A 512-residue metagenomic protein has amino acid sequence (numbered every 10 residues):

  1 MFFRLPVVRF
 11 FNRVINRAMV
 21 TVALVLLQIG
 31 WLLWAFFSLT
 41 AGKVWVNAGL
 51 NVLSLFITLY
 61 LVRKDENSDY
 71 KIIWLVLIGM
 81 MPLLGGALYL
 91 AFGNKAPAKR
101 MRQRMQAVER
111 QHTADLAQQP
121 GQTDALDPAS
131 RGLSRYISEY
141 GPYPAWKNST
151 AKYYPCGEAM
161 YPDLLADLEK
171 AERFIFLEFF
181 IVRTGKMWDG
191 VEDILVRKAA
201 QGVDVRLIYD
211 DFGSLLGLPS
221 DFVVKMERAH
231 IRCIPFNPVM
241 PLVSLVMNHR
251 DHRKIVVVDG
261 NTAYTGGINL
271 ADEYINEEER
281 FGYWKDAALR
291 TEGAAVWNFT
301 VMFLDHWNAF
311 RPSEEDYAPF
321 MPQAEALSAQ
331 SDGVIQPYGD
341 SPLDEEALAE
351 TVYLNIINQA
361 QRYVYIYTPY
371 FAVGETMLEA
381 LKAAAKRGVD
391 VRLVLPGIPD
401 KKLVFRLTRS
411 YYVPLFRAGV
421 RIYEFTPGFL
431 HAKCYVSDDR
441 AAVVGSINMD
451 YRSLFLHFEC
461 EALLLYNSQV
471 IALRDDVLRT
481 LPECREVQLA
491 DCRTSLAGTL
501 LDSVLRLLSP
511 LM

Functional and structural regions predicted by a protein language model:
M1-T351, N355, Q359, A383 (+7 more regions): N-terminal localization/anchoring segments of enzymes in phospholipid and broader phosphate metabolism
F180, Y370, V404: Glycine- and other small-residue-rich loops at beta-strand/loop junctions that grip anionic moieties
Y363: Phosphate-/nucleic-acid-contacting segments
Y370-R392, P396, K401: Helical hairpin unit composed of two closely spaced alpha helices linked by a short loop
E379, F405-R409: Short glycine/threonine-rich loop-to-helix capping motif typified by GTGT followed within a few residues by an Asp-Pro
I422-T426: Active-site donor-binding acidic/aromatic loop of nucleotide-activated sugar and phosphosugar transferases involved
K433: Catalytic-core elements of nucleic-acid end-processing and repair enzymes
